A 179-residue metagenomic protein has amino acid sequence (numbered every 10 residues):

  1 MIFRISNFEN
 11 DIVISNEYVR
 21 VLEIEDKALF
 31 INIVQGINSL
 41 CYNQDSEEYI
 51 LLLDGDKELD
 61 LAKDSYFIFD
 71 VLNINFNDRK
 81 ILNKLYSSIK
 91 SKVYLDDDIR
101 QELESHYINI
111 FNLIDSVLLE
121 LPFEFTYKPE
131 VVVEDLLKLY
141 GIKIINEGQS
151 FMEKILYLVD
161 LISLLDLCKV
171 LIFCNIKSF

Functional and structural regions predicted by a protein language model:
M1-Y94: Glycine-rich P-loop/Walker A and Walker A-like loops and their local beta1-loop-alpha1 context in P-loop NTPases
I24, I162-F179: Conserved P-loop NTPase "ATPase switch" module shared by AAA+ and STAND
K27-F30, K143-Q149, N175-F179: Short acidic, S/G/P-rich loop/turn micro-motifs used as interaction or catalytic elements
Q44, K92, D96, I114-V117 (+2 more regions): Short secondary-structure junctions and interdomain/linker hinges
F67-L72, R100-L103, V117: A general structural signal for short secondary-structure boundary/capping elements
L82-S91, D96-D115: Extended, H/D-rich, highly charged conserved domains that either
E102-M152: Conserved P-loop NTPase mechanochemical-coupling segment
F151-L167: GG-anchored amphipathic helix commonly corresponding to the ABC/SMC/Rad50 NBD signature/C-loop
